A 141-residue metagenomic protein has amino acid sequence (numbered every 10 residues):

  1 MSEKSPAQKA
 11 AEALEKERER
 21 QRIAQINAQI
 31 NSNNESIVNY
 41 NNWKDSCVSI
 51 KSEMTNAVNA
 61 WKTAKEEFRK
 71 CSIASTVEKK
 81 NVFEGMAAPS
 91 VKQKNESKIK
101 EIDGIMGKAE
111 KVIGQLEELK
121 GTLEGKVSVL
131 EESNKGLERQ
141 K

Functional and structural regions predicted by a protein language model:
M1-K141: N-terminal secretion-targeting helices of virulence/extracellular proteins, encompassing both classical Sec signal
